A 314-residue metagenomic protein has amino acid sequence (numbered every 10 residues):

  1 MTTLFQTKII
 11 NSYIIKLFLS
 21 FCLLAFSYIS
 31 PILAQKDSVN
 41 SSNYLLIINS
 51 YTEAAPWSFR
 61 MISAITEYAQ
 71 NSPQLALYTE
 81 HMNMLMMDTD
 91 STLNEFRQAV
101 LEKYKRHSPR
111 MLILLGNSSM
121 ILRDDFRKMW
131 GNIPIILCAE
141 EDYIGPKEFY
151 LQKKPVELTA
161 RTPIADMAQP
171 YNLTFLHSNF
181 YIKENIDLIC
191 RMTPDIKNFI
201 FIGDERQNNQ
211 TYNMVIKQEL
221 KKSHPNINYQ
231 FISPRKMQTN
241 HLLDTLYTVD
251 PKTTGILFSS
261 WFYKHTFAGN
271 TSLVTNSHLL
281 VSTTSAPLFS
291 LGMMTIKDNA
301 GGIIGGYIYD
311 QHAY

Functional and structural regions predicted by a protein language model:
M1-I14: N-terminal secretory signal peptides that target proteins for export/translocation
F5, I32-Y314: Short hydrophobic alpha-helices and adjacent helix-cap/hinge residues
K8-I9, F26, I200: Local alpha-helix boundary/kink/capping signal
I14-I15, A34: Intrinsic disorder/low-complexity segments
K16-Y28: Bacterial N-terminal signal peptides
